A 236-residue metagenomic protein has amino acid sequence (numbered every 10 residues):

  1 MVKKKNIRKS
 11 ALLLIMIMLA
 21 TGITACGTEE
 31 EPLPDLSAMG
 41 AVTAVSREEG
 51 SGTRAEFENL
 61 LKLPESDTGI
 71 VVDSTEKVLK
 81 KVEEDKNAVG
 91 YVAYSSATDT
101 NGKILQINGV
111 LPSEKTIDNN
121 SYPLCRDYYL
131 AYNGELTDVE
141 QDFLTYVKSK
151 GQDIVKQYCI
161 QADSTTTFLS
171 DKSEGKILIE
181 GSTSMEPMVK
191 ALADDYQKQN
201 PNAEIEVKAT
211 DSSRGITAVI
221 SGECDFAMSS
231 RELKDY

Functional and structural regions predicted by a protein language model:
V2-L12: Bacterial N-terminal signal peptides that target proteins for export
M18-A25: C-terminal motif of bacterial Sec signal peptides marking the signal peptidase cleavage site
C26-Y236: Exported/periplasmic ABC-transporter solute-binding proteins
